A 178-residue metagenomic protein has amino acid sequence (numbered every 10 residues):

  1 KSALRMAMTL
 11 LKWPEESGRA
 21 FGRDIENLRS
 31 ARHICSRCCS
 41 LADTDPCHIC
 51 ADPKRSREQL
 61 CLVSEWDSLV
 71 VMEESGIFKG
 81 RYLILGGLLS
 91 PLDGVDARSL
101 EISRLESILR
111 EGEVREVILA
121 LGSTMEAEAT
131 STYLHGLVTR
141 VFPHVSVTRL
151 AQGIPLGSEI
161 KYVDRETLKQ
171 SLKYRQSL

Functional and structural regions predicted by a protein language model:
K1-T9, G136, S158: Long, charged N-terminal interaction/targeting segments
A3, D52-L121: Extended interfacial segments that mediate partner engagement and assembly in macromolecular machines
L4-L69, S177: Cys/His-rich Zn2+-binding cysteine-cluster or related metal-binding knuckle/ribbon modules and their
P14, S75-K79, E106-L178: Long C-terminal interaction/binding lobes of large macromolecular proteins
E15, L28, S40, V95-S99 (+1 more regions): Conserved phosphate/pyrophosphate-binding and hydrolysis machinery centered on Walker-type P-loop NTPases, extending
F21, I34, P46, S68 (+5 more regions): Glycine-rich, flexible loop/turn motifs
